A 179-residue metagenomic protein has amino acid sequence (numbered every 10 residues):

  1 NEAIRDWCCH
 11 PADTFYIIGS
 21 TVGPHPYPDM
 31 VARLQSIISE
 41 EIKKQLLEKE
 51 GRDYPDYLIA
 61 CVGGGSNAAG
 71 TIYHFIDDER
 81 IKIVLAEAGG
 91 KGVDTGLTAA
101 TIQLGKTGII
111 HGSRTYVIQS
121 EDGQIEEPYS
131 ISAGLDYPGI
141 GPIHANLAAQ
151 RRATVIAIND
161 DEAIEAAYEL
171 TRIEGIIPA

Functional and structural regions predicted by a protein language model:
E2-M30, D77-R80, L85-E174: Active-site/ligand-binding loops adjacent to catalytic centers
I4-R5, S39, K43: N-terminal small/polar loop signature for handling phosphorylated ligands or for N-terminal nucleophile
T14-Y16, D56-I59: Conserved acidic residues
P26-E41, A179: A glycine-rich, Thr/Ser-enriched phosphate-binding loop motif common to dinucleotide/cofactor-binding enzymes
Q35, L58-G64, E87, A157-N159 (+1 more regions): Active-site nucleophile and cofactor-binding loops and adjacent substrate-binding regions of central metabolic enzymes
K44, Y73, D77: Short, well-ordered alpha-helices that flank and scaffold nucleotide-derived cofactor binding pockets
K44-D53: Phosphate/pyrophosphate-binding loops at sites that engage ATP/ADP/AMP, CoA/4′-phosphopantetheine, polyphosphate
C61-I72, V93-D94: Short glycine/serine/threonine-rich phosphate/pyrophosphate-binding segments that cradle anionic phosphate groups
